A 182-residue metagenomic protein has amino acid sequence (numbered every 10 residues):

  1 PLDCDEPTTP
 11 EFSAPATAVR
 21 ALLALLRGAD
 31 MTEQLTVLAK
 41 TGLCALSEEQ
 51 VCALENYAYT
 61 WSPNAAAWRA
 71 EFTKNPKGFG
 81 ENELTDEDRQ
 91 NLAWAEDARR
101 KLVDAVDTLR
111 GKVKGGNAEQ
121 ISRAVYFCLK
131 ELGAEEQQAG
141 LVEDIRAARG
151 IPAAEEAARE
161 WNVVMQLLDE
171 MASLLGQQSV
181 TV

Functional and structural regions predicted by a protein language model:
P1-V182: Polyanion-engaging groove/track-forming segments
